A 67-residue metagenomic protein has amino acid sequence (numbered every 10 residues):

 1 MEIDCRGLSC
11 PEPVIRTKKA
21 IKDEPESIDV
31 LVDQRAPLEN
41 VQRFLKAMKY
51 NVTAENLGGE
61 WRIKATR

Functional and structural regions predicted by a protein language model:
M1-E24: An N-terminal amphipathic alpha-helical segment
S9, D33-A36: Short beta->alpha linker loops
I21-D33: Short glycine-rich, basic-tinged beta-strand/loop micro-motifs
R35, E39-R67: C-terminal structural segments of small proteins and small subunits
